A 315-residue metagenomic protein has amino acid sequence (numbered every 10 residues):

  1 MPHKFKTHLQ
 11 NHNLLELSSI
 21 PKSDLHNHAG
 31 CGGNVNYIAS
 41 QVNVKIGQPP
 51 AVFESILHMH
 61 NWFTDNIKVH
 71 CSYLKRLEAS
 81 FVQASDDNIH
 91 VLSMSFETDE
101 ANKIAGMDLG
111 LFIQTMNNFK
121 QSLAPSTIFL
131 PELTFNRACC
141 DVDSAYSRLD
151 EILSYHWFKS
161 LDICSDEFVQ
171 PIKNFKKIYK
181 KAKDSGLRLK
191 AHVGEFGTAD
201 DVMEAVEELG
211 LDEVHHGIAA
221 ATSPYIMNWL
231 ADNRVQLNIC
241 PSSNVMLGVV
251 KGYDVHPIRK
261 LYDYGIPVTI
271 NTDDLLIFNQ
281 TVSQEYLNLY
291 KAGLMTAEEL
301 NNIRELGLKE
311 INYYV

Functional and structural regions predicted by a protein language model:
M1-L187, F196-E204, E208-L209, E213 (+2 more regions): Metal-cofactor-binding active-site regions of metalloenzymes
